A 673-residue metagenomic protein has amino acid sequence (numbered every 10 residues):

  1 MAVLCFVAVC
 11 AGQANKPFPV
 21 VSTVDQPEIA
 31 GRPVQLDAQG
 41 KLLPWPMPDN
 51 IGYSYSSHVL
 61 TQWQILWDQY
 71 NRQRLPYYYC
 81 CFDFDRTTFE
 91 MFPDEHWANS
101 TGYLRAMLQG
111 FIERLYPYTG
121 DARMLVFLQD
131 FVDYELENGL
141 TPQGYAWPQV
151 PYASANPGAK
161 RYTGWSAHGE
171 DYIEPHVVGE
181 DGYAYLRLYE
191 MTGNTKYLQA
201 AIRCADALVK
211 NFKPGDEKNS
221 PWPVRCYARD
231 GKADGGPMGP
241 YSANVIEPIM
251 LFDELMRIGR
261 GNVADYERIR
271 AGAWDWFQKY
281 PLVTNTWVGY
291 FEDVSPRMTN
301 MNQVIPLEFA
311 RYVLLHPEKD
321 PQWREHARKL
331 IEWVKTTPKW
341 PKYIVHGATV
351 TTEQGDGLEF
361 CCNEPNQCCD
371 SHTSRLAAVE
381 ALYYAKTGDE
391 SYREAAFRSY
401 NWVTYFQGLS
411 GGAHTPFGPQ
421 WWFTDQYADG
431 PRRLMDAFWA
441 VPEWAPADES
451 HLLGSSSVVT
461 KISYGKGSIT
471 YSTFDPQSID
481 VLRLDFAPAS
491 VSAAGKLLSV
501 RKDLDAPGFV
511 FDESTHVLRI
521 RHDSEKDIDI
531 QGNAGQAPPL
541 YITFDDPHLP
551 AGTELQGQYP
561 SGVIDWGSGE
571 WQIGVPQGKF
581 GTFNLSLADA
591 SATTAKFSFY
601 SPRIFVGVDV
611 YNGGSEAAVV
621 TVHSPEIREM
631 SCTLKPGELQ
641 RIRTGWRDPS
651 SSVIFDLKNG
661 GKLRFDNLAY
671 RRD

Functional and structural regions predicted by a protein language model:
A14-L104, A122-H168, R203, A207 (+5 more regions): Low-complexity, Ser/Thr/Pro/Gly-enriched N-terminal "stalk/linker" regions
K16-F18, L42-L60, L115-Q129, L188-I202 (+3 more regions): Structural helix-adjacent loops and short alpha-helical linkers that scaffold large soluble proteins
Q35-M47, P93, W97-P117, E170-E190 (+4 more regions): Well-ordered alpha-helical segments within folded domains of soluble proteins
I65-Q73, D206-A207, N211, R268-M298 (+3 more regions): Non-catalytic carbohydrate-binding regions of carbohydrate-active enzymes
W444-P538: C-terminal beta-sandwich/jelly-roll accessory domains of carbohydrate-active enzymes
Q477, Y600-G607, S650: Extended extracellular/luminal ectodomain segments enriched in beta-structured repeat modules
P538-Y600, H623: N-terminal targeting leaders for non-cytosolic proteins
I627-D673: Terminal, low-complexity interaction segments
